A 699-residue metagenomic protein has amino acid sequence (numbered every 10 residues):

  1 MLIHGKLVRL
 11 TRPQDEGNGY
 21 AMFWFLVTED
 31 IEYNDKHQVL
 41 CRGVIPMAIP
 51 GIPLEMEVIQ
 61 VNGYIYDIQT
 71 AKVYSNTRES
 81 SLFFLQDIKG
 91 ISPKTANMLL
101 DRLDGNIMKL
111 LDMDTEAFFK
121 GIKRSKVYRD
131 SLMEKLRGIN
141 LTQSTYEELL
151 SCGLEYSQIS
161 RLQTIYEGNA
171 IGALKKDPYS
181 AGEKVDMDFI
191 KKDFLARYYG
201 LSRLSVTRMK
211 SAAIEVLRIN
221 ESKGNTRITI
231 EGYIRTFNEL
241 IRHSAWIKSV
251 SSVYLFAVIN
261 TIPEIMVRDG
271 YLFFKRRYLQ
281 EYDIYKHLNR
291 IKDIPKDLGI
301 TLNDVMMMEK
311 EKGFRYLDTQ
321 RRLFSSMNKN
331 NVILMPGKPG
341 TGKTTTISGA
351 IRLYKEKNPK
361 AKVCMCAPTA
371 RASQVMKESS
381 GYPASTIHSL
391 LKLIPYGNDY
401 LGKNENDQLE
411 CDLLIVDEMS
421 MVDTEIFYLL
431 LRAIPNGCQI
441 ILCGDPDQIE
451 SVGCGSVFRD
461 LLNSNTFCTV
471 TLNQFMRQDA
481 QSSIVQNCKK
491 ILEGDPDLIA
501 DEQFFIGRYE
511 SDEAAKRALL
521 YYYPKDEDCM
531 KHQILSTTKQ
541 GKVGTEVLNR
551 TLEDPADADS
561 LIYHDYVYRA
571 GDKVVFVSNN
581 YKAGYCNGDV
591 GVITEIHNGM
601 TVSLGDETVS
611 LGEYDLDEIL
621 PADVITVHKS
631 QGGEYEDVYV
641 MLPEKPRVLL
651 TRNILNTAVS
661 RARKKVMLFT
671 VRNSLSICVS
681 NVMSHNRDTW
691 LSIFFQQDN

Functional and structural regions predicted by a protein language model:
M1-E16, I593: Structural detector for short beta-strands of small beta-barrel domains
Q14, N18-R208: Long, highly charged, low-complexity intrinsically disordered interaction regions that mediate electrostatic DNA/RNA
S205-R227: Positively charged, polyanion-binding regions of nucleic-acid-associated proteins
G224-F237, G299-L302: Short acidic, hydrophobic short linear motifs in intrinsically disordered regions
N238-I300: Interdomain "pre-motor" coupling segment immediately N-terminal to P-loop NTPase/helicase cores
R321-R322, K329-A500: ASCE P-loop NTPase helicase motor core
L323, K343, P446-A583, T594: Conserved helicase motor core of P-loop NTPases
D589-N699: C-terminal accessory regions
